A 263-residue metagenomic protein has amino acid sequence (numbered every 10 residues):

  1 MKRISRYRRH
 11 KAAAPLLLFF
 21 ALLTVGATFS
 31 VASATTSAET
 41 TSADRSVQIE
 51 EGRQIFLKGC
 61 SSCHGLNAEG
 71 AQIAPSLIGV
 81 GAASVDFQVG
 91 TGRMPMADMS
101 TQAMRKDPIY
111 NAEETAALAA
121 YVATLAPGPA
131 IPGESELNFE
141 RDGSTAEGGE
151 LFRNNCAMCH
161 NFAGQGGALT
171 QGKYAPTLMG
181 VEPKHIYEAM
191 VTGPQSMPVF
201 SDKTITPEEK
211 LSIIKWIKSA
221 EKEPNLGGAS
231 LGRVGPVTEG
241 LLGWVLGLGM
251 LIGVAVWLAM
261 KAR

Functional and structural regions predicted by a protein language model:
K2, A97-G166, G172, P183 (+1 more regions): Flexible coil segments in periplasmic/lumen-exposed cytochrome c-class electron-transfer proteins
K2-E39: Hydrophobic secretory-pathway targeting helix
S5-A13, S46-I49, T145-A146, G235: Juxtamembrane/transmembrane-helix boundary motifs in multi-pass membrane proteins
S30-Q54, A71, A126-L151, Q171: Electrostatic cytochrome c docking/interface patches
Q48-R53, G65-P108, G149, N161-K203: Gly/Gly-Pro-rich "capping" loops immediately C-terminal to redox-active cysteine motifs in periplasmic/lumenal
